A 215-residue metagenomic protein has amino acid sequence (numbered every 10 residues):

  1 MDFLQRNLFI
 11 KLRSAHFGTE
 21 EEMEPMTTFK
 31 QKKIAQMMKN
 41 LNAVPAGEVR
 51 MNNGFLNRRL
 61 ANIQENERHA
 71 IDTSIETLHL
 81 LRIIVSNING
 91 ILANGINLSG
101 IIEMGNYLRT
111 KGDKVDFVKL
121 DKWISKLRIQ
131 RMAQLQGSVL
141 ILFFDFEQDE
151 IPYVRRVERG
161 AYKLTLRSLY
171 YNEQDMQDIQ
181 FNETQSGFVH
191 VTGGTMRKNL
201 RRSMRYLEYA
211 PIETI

Functional and structural regions predicted by a protein language model:
M1-I215: Conserved NTP-donor binding/palm subdomain of two-metal-ion nucleotidyltransferases/polymerases, i.e., the charged
